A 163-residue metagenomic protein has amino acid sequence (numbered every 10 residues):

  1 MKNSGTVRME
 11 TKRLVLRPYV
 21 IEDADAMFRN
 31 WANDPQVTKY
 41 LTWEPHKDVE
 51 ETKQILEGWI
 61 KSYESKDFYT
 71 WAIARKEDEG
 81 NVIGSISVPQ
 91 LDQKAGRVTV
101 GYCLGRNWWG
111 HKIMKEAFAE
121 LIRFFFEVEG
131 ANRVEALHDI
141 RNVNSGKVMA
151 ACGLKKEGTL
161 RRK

Functional and structural regions predicted by a protein language model:
M1-A26, N30-Q36, A72-K163: Acyl-donor (CoA/ACP) binding surface of acyl/acetyltransferases
T38-G58, W71: Conserved GNAT-fold acetyl-CoA-binding loop/helix
P45-D48, S62, Q93, H138: Alpha-helix initiation/capping motif
K61-D67: Short loop/turn motifs at secondary-structure junctions and domain boundaries
